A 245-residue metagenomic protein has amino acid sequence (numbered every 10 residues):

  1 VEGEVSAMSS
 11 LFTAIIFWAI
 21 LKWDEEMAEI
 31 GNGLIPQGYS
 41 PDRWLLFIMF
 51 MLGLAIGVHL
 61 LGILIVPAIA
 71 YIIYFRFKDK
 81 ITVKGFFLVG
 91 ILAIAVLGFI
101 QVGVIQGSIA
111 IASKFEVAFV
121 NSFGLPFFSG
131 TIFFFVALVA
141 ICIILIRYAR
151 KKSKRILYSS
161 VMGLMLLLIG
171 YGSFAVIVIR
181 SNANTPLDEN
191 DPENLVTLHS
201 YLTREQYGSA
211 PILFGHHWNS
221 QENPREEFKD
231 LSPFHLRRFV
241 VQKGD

Functional and structural regions predicted by a protein language model:
V1-S6: Short acidic/glycine- and proline-prone juxtamembrane loop motifs at membrane-interface regions of multi-pass membrane
M8, I16-W44, I73-I81: Membrane-interface transmembrane helices that cradle and orient dolichyl/undecaprenyl
S9-F17, I63-V66: Hydrophobic core segments of transmembrane alpha-helices in multi-pass, intramembrane catalytic enzymes
D24-A28, I65-G163: Perimembrane helix-loop-helix junctions
L45-V58: Membrane-interface alpha helices of multi-pass inner-membrane proteins
A55, V96-L97, Q101, L166 (+2 more regions): Alpha-helical transmembrane segments of multipass membrane proteins
S159-D245: Aromatic-rich transmembrane-lumenal/periplasmic boundary elements in polytopic membrane proteins
